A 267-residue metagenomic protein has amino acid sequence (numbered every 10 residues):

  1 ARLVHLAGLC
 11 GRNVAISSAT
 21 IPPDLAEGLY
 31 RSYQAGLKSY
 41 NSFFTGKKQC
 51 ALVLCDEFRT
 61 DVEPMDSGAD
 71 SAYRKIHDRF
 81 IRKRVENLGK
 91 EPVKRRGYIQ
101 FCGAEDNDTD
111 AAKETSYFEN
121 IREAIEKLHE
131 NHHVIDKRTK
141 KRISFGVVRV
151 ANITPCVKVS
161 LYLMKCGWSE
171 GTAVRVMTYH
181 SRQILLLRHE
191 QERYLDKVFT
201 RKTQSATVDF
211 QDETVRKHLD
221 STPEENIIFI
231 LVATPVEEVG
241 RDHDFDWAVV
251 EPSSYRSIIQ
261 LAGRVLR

Functional and structural regions predicted by a protein language model:
A1-L6: SF2 helicase catalytic motif II
C10-N13, T172-V174, D244-D246, R256: Short glycine-/polar-rich loops that comprise or flank the Walker A/P-loop and associated switch/sensor motifs
R12-I16, I21-Y30, G36-T154: Conserved interdomain linker/interface between the two RecA-like ATPase lobes of SF2 helicase motors
T20-P23, N152-P155, Q183-L185, E237-V239 (+1 more regions): Conserved nucleotide-binding/hydrolysis micro-motifs of P-loop NTPases
K38, Q100-L231: Conserved C-terminal RecA-like helicase domain
V215-S221, L231-F245, G263: SF2 helicase motor core recognition
E251: A Lys-centered signature of the CheY-like receiver
Y255-R267: Conserved SF2 helicase motif VI
